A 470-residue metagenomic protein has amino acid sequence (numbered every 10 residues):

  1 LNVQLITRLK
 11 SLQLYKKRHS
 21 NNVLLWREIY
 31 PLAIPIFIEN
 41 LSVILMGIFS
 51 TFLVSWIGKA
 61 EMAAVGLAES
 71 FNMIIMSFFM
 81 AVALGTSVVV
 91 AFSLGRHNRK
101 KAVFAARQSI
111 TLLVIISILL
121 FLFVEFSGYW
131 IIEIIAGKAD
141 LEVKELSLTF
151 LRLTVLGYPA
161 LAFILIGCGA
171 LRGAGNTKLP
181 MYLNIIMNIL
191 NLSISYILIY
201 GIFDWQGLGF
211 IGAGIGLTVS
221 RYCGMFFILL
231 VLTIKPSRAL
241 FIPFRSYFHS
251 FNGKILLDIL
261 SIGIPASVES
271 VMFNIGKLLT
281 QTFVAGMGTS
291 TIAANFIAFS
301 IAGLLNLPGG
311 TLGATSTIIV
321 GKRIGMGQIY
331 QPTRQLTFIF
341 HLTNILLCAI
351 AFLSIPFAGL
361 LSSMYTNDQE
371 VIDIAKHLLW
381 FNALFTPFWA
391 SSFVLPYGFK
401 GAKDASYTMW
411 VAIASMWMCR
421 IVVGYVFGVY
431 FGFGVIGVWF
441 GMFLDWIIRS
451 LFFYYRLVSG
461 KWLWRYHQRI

Functional and structural regions predicted by a protein language model:
L1-A33, V90-G157, W205-I264, V320-F385 (+1 more regions): Short alpha-helical transmembrane segments in multi-pass integral membrane proteins
S20-F52, W56-I57, M73-G85, V114-F121 (+4 more regions): N-terminal transmembrane alpha-helices
P31-S50, L153, S220-G224, I228 (+3 more regions): Transmembrane helical elements of multi-pass membrane transporters/channels
I36, N40, T51-F52, E69 (+17 more regions): Transmembrane alpha-helix boundary and packing residues in multipass membrane permease domains and related
V43, G47-S50, V54, M76-A83 (+16 more regions): Alpha-helical transmembrane segments and their lipid-water interface positions in multi-pass membrane proteins
L45-A63, I132-L141, I197-L208, S267 (+5 more regions): Helix-terminus/linker motif at the lipid-water interface of multi-pass membrane proteins
M62-L122, L161-P180, I292-A358, W389-A412: Small-residue-rich hydrophobic transmembrane alpha-helices
A83, S87, L153-R172, P180-N188 (+6 more regions): Short runs within selected transmembrane alpha-helices of multi-pass transporters and secretion channels
